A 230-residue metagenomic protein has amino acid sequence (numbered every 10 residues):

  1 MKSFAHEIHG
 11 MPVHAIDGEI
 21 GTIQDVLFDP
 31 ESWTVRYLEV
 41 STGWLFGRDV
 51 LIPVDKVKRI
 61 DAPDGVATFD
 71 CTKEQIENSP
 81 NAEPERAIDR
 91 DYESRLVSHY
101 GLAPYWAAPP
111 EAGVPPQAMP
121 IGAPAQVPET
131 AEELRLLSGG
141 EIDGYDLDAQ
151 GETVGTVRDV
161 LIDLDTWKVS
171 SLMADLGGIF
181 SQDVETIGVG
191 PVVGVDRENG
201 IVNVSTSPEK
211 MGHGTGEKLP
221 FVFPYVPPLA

Functional and structural regions predicted by a protein language model:
M1-A230: Peripheral interaction segments used for macromolecular assembly
